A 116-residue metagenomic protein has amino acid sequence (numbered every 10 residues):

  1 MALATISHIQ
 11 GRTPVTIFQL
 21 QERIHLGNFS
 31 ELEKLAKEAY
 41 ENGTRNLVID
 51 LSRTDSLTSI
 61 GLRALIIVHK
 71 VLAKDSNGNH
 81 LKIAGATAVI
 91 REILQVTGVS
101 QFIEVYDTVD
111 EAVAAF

Functional and structural regions predicted by a protein language model:
A2-K34, L51-S56: STAS-typified acidic loop motif
L26-F102: Amphipathic alpha-helical interaction surfaces in cytosolic regulatory modules
E104-T108: Short acidic-hydrophobic, aromatic-tinged amphipathic segments that line or gate anion-handling sites
